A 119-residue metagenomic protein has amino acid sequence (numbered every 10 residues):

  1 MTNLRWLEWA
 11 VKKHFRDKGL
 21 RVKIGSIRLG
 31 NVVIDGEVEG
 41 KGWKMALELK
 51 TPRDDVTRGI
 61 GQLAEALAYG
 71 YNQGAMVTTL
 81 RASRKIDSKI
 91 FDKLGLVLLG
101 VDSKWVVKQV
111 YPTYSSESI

Functional and structural regions predicted by a protein language model:
M1-G30, E39: Acidic-basic catalytic patches of nuclease active cores, encompassing PD-(D/E)XK and other metal-cofactor nuclease
W9, K13, G30, E39-K41 (+1 more regions): Non-catalytic C-terminal interaction segments of nucleic acid-processing enzymes
D17-L20, K41-K44, Y69-G74, L94: Short glycine/proline-enriched coil/turn segments at helix->beta-strand junctions
G25-R28, K50-D54: Short beta->alpha junction loops
G36-R53, A66: Conserved catalytic cores of phosphodiester-cleaving nucleases, focusing on short active-site segments
V56, L67-K104: Nucleic-acid nuclease catalytic cores
